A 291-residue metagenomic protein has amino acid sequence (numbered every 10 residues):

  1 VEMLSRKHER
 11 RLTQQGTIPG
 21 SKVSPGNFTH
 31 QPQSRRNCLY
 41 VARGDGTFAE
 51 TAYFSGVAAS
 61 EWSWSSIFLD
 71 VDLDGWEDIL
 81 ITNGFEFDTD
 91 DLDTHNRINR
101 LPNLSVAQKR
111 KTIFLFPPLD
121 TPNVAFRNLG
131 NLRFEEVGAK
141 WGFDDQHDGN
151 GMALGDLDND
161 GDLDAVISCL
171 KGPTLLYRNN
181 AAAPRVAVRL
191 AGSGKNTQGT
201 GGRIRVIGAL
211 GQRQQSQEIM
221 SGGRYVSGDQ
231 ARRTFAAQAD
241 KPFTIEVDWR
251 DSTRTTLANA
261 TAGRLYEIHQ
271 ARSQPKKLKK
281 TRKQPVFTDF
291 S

Functional and structural regions predicted by a protein language model:
V1, D74-T82, N159-S168: Acidic/hydrophobic-patterned starts of short beta strands in beta-sheet-rich repeat architectures
L4-Q31, F85-P118: Short, conserved, GDST-rich strand-edge loop motifs in beta-rich repeat architectures
H8, G16-P19, T47-A59, N96-N103 (+3 more regions): Sequence/structural signature of beta-propeller blade repeats across diverse families
P32, A59-S60, P118, D145: Conserved loop/turn at the beginning of each blade in beta-propeller domains
R35-R43, P122-N128: Beta-propeller blade signature
S65-F68, G151: Conserved beta-strand position repeated once per blade in WD40 beta-propeller domains
F68-L73, G155-N159: Structural signature of eukaryotic scaffold interfaces centered on beta-propeller domains
P118-V124, N128, R133-S291: Gly/Ser/Thr/Pro-enriched helix-cap/hinge segments flanking short amphipathic alpha-helices
